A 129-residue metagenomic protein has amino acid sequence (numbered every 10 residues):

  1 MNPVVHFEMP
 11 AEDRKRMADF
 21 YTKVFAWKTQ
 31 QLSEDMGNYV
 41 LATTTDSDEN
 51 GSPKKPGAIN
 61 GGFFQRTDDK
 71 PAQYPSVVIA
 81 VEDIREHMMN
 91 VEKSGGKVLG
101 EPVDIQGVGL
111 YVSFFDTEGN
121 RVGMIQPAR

Functional and structural regions predicted by a protein language model:
M1-F20, V24, Y74-V77, V81 (+1 more regions): N-terminal beta-strand motif that seeds the catalytic metal site of vicinal oxygen chelate
P3, G57, V108: Exposed loop/turn and edge beta-strand positions of beta-sandwich/beta-sheet ligand-binding modules
E8-G57: Core segments of cupin and vicinal oxygen chelate
M9, Q30-L32, M88-R129: Vicinal oxygen chelate
D35-Y39, P71-Q73, I105-L110: Short acidic/glycine-enriched loop/turn segments that link adjacent beta-strands
D68-S94: Mid-chain, well-packed structural core segment of small domains
